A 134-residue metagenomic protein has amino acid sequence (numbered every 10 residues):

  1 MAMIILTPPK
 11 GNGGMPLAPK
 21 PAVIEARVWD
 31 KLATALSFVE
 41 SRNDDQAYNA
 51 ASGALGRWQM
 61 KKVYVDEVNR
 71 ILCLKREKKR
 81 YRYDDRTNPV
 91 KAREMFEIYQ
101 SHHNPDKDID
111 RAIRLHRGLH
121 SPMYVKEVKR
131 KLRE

Functional and structural regions predicted by a protein language model:
M1-K31, R130-E134: N-terminal secretory targeting signals
A22-E25, A50, D85, P89: Alpha-helix initiation/capping motif
E25-D44, M60, F96, D110-G118: Short, functionally critical alpha-helical segments immediately adjacent to catalytic or ligand/cofactor-binding
K31, S52-L55, K91: Short, well-structured alpha-helical interface segments that form or flank functional binding sites
E40, Y48-E67, I71: Short N-proximal segments of mature Sec-exported proteins
D45-Q46, M123: Extracytoplasmic/secreted cell-surface and envelope-processing proteins
Q46-A47, N104: Major-groove DNA-recognition helix of helix-turn-helix-type DNA-binding domains
K62-L115, H120-R133: Alpha-helical segment that forms one wall of the substrate-binding/catalytic cleft in peptidoglycan-active domains
